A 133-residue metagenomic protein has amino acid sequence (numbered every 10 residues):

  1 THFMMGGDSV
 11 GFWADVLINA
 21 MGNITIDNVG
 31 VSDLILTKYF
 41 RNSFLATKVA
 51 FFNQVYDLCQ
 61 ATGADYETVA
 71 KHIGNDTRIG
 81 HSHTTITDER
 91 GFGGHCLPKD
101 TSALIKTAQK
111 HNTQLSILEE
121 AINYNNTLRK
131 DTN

Functional and structural regions predicted by a protein language model:
T1-H81, T107-Q114, E120, Y124: Internal alpha-helical scaffold of NAD(P)-dependent oxidoreductase catalytic cores
I86-T87, D100: Terminal amphipathic helices with adjacent charged low-complexity linkers/tails
D88-F92: A short glycine/serine-rich beta->alpha loop
E119, Y124-N133: NAD(P)-dependent dehydrogenase/reductase Rossmann-like domain
